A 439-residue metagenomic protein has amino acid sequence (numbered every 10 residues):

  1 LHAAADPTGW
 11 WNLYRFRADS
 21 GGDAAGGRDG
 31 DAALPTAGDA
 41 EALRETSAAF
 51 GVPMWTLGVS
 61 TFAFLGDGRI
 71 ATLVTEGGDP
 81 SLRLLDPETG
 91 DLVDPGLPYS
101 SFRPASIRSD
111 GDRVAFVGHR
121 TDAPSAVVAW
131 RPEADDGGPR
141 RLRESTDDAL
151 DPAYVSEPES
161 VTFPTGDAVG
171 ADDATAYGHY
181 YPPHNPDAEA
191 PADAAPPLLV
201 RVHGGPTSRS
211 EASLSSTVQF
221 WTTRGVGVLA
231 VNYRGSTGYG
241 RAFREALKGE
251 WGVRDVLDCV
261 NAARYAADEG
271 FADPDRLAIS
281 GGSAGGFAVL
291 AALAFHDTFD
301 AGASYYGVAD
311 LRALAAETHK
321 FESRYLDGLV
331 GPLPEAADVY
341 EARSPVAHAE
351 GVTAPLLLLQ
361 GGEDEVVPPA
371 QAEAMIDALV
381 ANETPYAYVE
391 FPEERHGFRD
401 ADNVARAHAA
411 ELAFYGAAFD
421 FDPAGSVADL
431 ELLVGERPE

Functional and structural regions predicted by a protein language model:
L1-H2, I70-A71, V114: Hydrophobic beta-strand positions that form the internal "hydrophobic ladder" of WD40/Gbeta-like beta-propeller blades
A4-R15, E45-T56, L73-R83, G118-A126 (+1 more regions): A flexible loop/linker signature enriched in serine peptidases of the S9 family
D6, R17-G22, G26-V59, T75 (+3 more regions): Multi-bladed beta-propeller domains
L57, F64-D67, R108-G111: Residue-level detector of Asp-centered blade-edge/turn motifs that repeat once per structural unit in beta-propeller
T61, P104-S106, A126: Conserved beta-strand position repeated once per blade in WD40 beta-propeller domains
S145-R276, G282, A309, A316-R324: Cap/lid segment of the alpha/beta-hydrolase catalytic domain
S236-E439: Active-site-proximal cap/loop segments of hydrolase catalytic domains
